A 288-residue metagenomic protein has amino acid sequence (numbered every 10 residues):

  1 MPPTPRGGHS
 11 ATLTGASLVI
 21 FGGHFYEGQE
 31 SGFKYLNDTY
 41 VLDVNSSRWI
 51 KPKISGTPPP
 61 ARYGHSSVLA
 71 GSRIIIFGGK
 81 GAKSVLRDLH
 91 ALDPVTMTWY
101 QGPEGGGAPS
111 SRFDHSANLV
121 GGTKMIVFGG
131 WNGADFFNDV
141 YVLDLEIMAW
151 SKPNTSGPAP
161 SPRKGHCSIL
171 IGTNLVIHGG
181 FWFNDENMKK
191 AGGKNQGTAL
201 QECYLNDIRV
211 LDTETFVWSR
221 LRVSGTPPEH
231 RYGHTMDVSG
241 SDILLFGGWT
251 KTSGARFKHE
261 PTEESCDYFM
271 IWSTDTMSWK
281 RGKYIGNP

Functional and structural regions predicted by a protein language model:
M1-P288: Kelch-like beta-propeller repeat domains
